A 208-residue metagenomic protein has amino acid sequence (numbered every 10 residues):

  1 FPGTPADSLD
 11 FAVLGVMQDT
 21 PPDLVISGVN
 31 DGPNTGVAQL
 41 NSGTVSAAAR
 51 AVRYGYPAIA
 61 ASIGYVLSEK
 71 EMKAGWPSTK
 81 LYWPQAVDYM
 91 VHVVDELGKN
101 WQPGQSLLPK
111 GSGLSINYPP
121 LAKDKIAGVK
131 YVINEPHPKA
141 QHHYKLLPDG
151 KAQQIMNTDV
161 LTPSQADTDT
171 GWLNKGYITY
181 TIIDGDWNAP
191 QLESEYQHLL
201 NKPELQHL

Functional and structural regions predicted by a protein language model:
F1-S8: A cross-family phosphate/adenosyl-ligand binding-site feature
L14-D19, S46-P57: Alpha-helix C-terminal capping segments
N34-A38, S68-E71, K125, A189-Q191: Extracytoplasmic/secreted cell-surface and envelope-processing proteins
L40-S46: Charged helix-capping and loop-helix junction motifs
V52-S78: Glycine-rich phosphate/pyrophosphate-binding loops and their adjacent beta-strand/loop elements at enzyme active sites
P77-L208: Electrostatically charged, flexible surface regions
